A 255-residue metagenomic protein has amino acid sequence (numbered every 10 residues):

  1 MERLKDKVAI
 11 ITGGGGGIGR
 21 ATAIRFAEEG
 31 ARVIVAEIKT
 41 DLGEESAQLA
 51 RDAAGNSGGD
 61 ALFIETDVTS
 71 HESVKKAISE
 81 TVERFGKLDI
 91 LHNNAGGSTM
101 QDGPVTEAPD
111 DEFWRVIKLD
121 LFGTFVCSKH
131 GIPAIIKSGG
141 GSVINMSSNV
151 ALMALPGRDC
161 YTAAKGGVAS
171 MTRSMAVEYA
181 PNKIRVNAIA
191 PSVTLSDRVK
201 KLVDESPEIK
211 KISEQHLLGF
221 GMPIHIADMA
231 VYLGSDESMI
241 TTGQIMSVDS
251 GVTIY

Functional and structural regions predicted by a protein language model:
V8, G15-G16: Conserved glycine-rich cofactor-binding loop
S98, D102, M153, L218 (+2 more regions): Short C-terminal tail/terminal secondary-structure segment of NAD(P)H-dependent dehydrogenase/reductase domains
D102-V105, P109-I117, V199, K211-I212: Substrate-binding pocket helix/loop in short-chain dehydrogenase/reductase
S128, A164, T172: Active-site helix of classical SDR
P133, V177-P181, M239: Alpha-helical segment proximal to the catalytic Tyr-Lys
S148: Residue(s) in the substrate-gating loop at a strand-loop-helix junction that position the organic substrate next
Q215-I226, E237: A conserved structural motif in NAD(P)-dependent oxidoreductases
